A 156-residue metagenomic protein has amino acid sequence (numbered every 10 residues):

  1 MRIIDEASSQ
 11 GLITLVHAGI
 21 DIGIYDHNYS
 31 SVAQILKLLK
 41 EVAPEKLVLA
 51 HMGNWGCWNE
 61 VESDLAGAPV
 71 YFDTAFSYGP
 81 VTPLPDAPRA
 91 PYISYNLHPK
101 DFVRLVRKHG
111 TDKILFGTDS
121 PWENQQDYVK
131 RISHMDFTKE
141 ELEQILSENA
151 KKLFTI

Functional and structural regions predicted by a protein language model:
M1-L115: Catalytic pocket-lining loop regions of alpha/beta-barrel enzymes, especially the amidohydrolase/enolase/GH5 lineages
A7, H51, F72, D119 (+3 more regions): Conserved, mostly hydrophobic/aromatic
V103-R104, K108-K113, E123-I156: Mid-to-C-terminal alpha-helical segments outside catalytic/metal-binding sites
